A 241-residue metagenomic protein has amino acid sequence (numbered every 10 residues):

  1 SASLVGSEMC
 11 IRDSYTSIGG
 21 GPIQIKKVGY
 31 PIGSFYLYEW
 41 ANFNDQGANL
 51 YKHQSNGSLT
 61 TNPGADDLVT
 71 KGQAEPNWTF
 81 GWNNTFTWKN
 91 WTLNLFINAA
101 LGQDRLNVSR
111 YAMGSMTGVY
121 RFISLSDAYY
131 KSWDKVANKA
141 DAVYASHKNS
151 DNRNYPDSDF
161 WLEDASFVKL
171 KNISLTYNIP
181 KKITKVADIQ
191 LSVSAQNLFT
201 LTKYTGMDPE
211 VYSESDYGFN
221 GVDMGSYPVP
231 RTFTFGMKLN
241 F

Functional and structural regions predicted by a protein language model:
S3, S7, W88-N90, A99-Q103 (+4 more regions): Transmembrane beta-strands of outer-membrane beta-barrel pores
S3, S7-E8, R12-A74, S132-D134 (+2 more regions): Conserved small-residue
S7-E8, G47-L50, G102-V108, G118-V119 (+1 more regions): Outer-membrane beta-barrel proteins
T16-N42, G118, A128, S132-N138 (+3 more regions): C-terminal beta-signal and terminal closure region of outer-membrane beta-barrel proteins
P76-F80, S166-K171, V229-F233: Residues that define the transmembrane beta-barrel architecture of outer-membrane proteins
N90-N94, K182-I183: Repeated loop/turn-to-beta-strand initiation elements of outer-membrane beta-barrel proteins
L95, L191-V193, M237: Membrane-embedded beta-strand positions of outer-membrane beta-barrel proteins
A100-Q190, A195-Q196: Extracytoplasmic gating/loop element in the C-terminal half of outer-membrane beta-barrel translocons and assembly
